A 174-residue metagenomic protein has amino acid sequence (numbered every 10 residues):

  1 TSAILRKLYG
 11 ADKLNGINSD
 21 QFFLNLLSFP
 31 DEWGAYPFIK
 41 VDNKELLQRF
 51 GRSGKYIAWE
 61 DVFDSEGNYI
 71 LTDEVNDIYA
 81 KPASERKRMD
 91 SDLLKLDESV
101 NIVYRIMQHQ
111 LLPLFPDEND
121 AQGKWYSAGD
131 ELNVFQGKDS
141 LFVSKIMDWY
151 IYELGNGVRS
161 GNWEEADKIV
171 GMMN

Functional and structural regions predicted by a protein language model:
T1-N174: Soluble extramembrane regions of membrane proteins in the secretory/endomembrane system
